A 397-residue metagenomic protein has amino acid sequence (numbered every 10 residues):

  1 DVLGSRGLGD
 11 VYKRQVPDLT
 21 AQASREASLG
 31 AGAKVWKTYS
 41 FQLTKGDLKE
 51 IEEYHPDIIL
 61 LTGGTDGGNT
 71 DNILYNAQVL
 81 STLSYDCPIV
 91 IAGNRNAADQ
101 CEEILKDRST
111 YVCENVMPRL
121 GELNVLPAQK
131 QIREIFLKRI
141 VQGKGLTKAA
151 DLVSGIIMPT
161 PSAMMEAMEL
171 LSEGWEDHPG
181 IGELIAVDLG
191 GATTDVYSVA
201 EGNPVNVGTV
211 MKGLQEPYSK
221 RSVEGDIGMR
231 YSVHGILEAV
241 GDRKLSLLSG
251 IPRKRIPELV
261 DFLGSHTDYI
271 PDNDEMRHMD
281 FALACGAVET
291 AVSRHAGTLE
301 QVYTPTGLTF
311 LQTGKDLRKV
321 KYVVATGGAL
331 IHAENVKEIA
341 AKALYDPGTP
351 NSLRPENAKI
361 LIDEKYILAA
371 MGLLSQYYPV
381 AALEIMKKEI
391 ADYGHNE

Functional and structural regions predicted by a protein language model:
D1-Y12: Single conserved hydrophobic/aromatic residue that forms the stacking wall/gate of nucleotide- or nucleobase-binding
D10, K49, E53-G63, G68 (+1 more regions): Gly/Thr-rich phosphate-binding beta-strand-loop-beta motif of the actin/hexokinase/Hsp70
K13, L61-G64, V90-N94, G190-A192 (+1 more regions): Glycine-rich beta-strand-to-loop/alpha-helix junction loops that act as flexible
K34-F41, G46-Y54, G67-C87, A92-N96: Internal alpha/beta domain cores that form substrate/cofactor-binding pockets in large enzymes and binding proteins
S40-G46, N96-A98, N115-L120, T160-A163: Short acidic loop-to-helix transition motifs that present clustered carboxylates
N72, K106, E114, T147-A186 (+1 more regions): Helical "lid/coupling" subdomains associated with nucleotide-phosphate turnover
I91-L126: Terminal amphipathic helices with adjacent charged low-complexity linkers/tails
M117-A167: Flexible inter-domain linker/hinge segments
